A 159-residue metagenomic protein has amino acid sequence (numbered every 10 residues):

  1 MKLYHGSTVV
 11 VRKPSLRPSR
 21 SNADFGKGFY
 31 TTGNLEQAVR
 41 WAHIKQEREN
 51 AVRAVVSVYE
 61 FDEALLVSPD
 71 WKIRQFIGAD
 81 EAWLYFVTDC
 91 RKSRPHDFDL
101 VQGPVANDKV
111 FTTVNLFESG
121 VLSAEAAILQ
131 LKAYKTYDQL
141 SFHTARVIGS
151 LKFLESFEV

Functional and structural regions predicted by a protein language model:
M1-A23: Short aromatic-glycine-(Arg/Gly/Cys) micro-motifs in beta-strand/loop hairpins
L3-H5, Y30-T31, V58-E60: Short, conserved beta-strand segments within well-ordered enzyme catalytic domains that often line or immediately flank
H5-T8, G33, T144: Pocket-edge structural micro-motifs
T8, G28-Y30, L151: Compositionally biased, intrinsically disordered low-complexity regions
V11-R12, A23-D24, I44-V159: Conserved NAD+-utilizing ADP-ribose enzyme module
R17, Q37-V39, E49: Amphipathic, positively biased hydrophobic alpha-helical segments used for protein targeting and membrane insertion
S21-I44: Extended catalytic/binding region for NAD+/ADP-ribose chemistry, centered on the ART fold
